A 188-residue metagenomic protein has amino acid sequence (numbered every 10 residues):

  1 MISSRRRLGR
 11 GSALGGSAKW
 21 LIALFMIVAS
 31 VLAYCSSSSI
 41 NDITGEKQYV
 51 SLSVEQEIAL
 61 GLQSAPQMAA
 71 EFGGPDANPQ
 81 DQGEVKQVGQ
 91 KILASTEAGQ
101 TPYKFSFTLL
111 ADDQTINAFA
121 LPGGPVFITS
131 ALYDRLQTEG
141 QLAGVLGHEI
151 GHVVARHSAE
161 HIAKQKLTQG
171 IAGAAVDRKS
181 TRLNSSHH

Functional and structural regions predicted by a protein language model:
M1-R182: A Zn2+-metalloprotease active-site environment signal
L183-H188: Single conserved hydrophobic/aromatic residue that forms the stacking wall/gate of nucleotide- or nucleobase-binding
